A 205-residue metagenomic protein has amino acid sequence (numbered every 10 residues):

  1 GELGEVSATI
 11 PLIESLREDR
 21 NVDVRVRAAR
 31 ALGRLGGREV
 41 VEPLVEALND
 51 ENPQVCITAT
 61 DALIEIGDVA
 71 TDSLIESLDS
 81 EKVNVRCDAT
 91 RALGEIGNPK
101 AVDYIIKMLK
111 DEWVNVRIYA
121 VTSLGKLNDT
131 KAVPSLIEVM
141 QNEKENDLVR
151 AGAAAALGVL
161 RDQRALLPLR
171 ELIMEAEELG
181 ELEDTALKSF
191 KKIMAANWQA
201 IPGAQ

Functional and structural regions predicted by a protein language model:
G1-E5, I10, E14, V22-R38 (+9 more regions): Structural detector for internal amphipathic alpha-helices that build alpha-solenoid repeat scaffolds
P11, S135, P168: Phosphate- and divalent-cation-binding pockets in alpha/beta enzyme and binding domains that engage nucleotide-derived
N49, I137, R170: Residue-level detector of conserved, well-ordered beta-strand and adjacent loop positions that form binding/recognition
L167-E178: TPR/TPR-like (Sel1-like) alpha-helical repeat modules
P202-Q205: Alpha-helical repeat scaffolds
